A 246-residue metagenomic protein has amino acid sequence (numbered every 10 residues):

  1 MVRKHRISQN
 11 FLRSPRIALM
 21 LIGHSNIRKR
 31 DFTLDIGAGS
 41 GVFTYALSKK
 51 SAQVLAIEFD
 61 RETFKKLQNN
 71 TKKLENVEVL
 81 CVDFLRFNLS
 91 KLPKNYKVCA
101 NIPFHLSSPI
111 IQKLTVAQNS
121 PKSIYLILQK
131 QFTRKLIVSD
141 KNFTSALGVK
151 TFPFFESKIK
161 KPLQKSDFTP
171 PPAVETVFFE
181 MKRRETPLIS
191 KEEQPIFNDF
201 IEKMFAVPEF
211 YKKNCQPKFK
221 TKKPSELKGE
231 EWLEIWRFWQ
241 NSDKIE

Functional and structural regions predicted by a protein language model:
M1-D199, K203, E230-E246: Catalytic cores of RNA-modifying enzymes
M1-V2, K213-K222: Short helix/strand-capping connector loops at secondary-structure junctions
D199-C215: Flavin-binding catalytic cores
T221-E231: Catalytic core of IPPT-family isopentenyl/dimethylallyl transferases that prenylate adenosine-containing substrates
